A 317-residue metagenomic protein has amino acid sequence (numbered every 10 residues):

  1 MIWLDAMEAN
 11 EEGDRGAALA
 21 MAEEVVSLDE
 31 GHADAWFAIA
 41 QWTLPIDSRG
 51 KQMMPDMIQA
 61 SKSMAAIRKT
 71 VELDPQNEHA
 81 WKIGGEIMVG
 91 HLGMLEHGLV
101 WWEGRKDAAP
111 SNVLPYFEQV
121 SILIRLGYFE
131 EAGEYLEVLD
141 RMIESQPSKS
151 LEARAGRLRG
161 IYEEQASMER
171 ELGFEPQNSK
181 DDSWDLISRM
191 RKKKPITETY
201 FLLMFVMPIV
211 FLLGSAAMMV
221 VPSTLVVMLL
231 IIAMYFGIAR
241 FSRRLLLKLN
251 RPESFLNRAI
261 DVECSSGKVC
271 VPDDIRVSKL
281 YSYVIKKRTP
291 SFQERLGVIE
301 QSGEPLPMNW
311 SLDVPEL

Functional and structural regions predicted by a protein language model:
M1-G31, A38, L44-P55: Alpha-helical segment of the N-proximal tetratricopeptide repeat
E12-A20, D47-A66, L92-G104, Y128-Y135: Structural signature of tandem alpha-helical TPR/SEL1-like repeats, specifically the intra-repeat loop/turn
E24-V25, K69-T70, G104-R105, V138-M142: Canonical positions in the second alpha-helix
E30, P75, P110, E144-P147: Short coil turns that delineate tetratricopeptide repeat
A35, A80, P115, S148-S150: TPR alpha-solenoid repeat register
I58-A65, D107, S121-P147, G160 (+1 more regions): TPR/TPR-like (Sel1-like) alpha-helical repeat modules
K192-V262: Transmembrane alpha-helical hairpins and terminal membrane-anchor modules
